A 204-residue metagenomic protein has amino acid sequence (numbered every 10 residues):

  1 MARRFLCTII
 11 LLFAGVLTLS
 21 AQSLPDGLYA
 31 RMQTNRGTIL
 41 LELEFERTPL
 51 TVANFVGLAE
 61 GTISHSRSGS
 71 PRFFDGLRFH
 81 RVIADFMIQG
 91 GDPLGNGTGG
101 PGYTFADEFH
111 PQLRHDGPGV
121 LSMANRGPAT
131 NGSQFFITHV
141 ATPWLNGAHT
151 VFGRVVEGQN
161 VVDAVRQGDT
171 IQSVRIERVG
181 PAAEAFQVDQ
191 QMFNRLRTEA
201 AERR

Functional and structural regions predicted by a protein language model:
M1-I9: Bacterial N-terminal signal peptides that target proteins for export
A2, F13-R204: Cyclophilin-like peptidyl-prolyl cis-trans isomerases
